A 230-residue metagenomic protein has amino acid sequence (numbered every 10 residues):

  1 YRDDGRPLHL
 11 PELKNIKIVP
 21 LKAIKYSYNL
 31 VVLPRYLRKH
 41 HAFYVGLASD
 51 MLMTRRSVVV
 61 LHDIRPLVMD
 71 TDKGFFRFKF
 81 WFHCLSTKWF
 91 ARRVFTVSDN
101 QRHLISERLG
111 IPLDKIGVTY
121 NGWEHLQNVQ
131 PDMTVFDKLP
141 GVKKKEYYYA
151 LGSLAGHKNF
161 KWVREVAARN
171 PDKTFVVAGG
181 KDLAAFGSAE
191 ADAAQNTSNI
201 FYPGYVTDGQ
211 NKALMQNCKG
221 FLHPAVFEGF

Functional and structural regions predicted by a protein language model:
Y1-F230: Carbohydrate transferase catalytic cores enriched for Leloir-type hexosyltransferases
